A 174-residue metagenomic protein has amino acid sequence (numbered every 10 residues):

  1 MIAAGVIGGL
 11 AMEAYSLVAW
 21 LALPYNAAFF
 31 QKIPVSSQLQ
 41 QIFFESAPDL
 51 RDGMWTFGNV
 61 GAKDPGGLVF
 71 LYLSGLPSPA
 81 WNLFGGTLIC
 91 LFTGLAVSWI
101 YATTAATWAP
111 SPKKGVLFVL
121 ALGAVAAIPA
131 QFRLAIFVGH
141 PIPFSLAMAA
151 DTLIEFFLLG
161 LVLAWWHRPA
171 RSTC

Functional and structural regions predicted by a protein language model:
M1, G5, T103-A124, T173-C174: Internal alpha-helical transmembrane segments of multi-pass membrane proteins
A3-I42: N-terminal signal-anchor transmembrane alpha helix
G8-W20, I89, T93, V97 (+5 more regions): Alpha-helical transmembrane segments of multipass membrane proteins
M54-L91: Individual transmembrane alpha-helix segments
F84-T107: Transmembrane alpha-helical segments in integral membrane proteins
A102, A126-V138: Transmembrane alpha-helical segments of integral membrane proteins
H140-D151: Non-cytosolic membrane-interface motifs at loop->transmembrane helix junctions
L161-C174: A juxtamembrane structural motif centered on a specific transmembrane helix
